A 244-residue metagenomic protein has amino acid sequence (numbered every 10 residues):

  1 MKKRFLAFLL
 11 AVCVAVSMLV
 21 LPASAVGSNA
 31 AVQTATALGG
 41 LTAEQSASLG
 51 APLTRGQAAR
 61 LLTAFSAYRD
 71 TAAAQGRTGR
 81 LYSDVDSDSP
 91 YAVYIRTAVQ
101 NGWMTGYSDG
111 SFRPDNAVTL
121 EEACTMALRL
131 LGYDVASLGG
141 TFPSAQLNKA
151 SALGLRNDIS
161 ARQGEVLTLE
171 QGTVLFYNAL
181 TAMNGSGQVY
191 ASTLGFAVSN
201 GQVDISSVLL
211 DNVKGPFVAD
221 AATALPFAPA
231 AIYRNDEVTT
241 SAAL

Functional and structural regions predicted by a protein language model:
M1-A243: N-terminal propeptides
